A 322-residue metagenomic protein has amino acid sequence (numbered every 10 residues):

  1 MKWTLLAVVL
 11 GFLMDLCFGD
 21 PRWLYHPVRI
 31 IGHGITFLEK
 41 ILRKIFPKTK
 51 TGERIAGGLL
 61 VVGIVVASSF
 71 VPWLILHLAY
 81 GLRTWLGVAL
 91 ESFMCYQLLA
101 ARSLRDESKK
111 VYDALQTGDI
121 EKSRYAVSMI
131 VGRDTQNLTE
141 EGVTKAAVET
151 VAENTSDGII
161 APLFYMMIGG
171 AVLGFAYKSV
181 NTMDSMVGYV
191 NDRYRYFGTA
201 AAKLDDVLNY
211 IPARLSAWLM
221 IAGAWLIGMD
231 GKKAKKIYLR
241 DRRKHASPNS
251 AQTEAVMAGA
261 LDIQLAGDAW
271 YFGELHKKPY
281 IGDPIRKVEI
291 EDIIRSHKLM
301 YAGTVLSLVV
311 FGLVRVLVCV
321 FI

Functional and structural regions predicted by a protein language model:
M1-A176, V180, G188-I322: Hydrophobic alpha-helical transmembrane segments
S185: Glycine-rich phosphate/dinucleotide-binding loop and adjoining beta-alpha-beta core of small-molecule
